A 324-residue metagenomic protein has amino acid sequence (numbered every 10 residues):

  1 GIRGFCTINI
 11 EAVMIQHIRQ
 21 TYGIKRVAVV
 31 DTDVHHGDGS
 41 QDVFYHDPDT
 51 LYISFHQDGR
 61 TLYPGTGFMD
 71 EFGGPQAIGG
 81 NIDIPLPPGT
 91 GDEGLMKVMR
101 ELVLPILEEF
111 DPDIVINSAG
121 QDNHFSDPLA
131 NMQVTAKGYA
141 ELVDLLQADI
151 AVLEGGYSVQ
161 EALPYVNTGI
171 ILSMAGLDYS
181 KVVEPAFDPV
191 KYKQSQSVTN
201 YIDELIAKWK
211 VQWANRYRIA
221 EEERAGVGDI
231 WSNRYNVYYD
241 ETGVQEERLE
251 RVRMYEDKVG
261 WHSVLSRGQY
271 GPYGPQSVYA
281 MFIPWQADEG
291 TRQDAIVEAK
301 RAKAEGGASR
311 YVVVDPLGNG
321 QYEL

Functional and structural regions predicted by a protein language model:
G1-N117, Q121-L145, L172, Q286 (+5 more regions): Conserved alpha-helical scaffold segments that buttress catalytic/binding sites
N9-A12, E161, Y165: A structural signal for well-ordered alpha-helical segments within the folded catalytic domains of diverse enzymes
V13-Y22, Q57-L62, P85, D144-I150 (+2 more regions): Short, surface-exposed, charge-dense and proline/glycine-enriched linear segments
H36, V159-A162: Secondary-structure boundary/capping motif
I116-S118, I150-L153, V313: Conserved active-site loop/cleft motifs that coordinate metal ions or position small ligands
N123, Y179-G290, I296, A302 (+2 more regions): Flexible, low-complexity linker/boundary loops enriched in proline and small hydrophobic residues that flank enzymatic
A136, A162-S180: Short, electropositive alpha-helical surface patch
A148-Q160: Short acidic/histidine-rich active-site segments
